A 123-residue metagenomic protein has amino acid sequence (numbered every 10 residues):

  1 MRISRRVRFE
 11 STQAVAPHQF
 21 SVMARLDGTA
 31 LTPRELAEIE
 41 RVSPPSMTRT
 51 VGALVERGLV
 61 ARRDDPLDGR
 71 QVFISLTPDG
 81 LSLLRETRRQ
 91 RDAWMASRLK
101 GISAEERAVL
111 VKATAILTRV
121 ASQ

Functional and structural regions predicted by a protein language model:
M1, F9, L26-D27, E38-R41 (+3 more regions): Generic detector of short, locally flexible boundary/turn motifs and exposed helical patches
R5-S46, R57: N-terminal helix-turn-helix DNA-binding core of bacterial DNA-binding proteins
T12, R119-Q123: Short, charged, intrinsically disordered terminal tails
G28, V42, A104-E105, Q123: Alpha-helical structural elements of signaling/regulatory helical domains
A30-L31, R88, T118: Residue-level detector of secondary-structure transition/capping positions
R49: DNA-binding alpha-helical recognition surfaces that contact promoter or target DNA
G52-A115: Charged, amphipathic alpha-helical coiled-coil/dimerization segments
